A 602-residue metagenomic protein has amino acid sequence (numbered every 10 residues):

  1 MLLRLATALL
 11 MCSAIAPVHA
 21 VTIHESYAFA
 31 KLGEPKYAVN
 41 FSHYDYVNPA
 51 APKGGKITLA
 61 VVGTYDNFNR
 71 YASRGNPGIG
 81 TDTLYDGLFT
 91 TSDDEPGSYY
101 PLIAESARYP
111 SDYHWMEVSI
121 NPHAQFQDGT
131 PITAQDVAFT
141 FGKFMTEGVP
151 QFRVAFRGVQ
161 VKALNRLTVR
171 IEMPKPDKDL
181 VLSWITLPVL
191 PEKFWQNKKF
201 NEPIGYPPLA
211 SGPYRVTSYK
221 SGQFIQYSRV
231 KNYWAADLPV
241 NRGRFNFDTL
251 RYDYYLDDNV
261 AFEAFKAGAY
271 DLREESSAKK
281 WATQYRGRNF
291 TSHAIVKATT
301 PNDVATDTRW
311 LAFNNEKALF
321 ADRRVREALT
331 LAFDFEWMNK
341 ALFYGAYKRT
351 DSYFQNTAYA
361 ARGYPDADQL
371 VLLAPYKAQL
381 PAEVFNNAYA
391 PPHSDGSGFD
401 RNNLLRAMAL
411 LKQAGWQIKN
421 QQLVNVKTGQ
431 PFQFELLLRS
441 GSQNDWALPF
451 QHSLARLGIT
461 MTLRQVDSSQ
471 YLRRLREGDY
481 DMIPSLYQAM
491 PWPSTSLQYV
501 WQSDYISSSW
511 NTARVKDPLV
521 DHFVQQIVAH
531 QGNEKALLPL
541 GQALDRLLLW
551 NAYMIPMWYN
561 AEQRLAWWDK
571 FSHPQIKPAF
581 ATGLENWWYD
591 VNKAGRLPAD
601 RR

Functional and structural regions predicted by a protein language model:
V21-D112, S119, G142, P207-L209: N-terminal lobe/hinge region of extracytoplasmic solute-binding protein
I23, V61-G63, N76-I79, T83 (+8 more regions): Detector for C-terminal structural segments
V47, A51-P52, A72-G80, S106-G148 (+6 more regions): Aromatic- and charge-enriched surface segment that lines or borders ligand/interaction sites
T64, L84-E95, G142, I185-R251 (+4 more regions): Gly/Pro-rich hinge or "lid" segments in bacterial periplasmic/extracellular proteins
P101-E105, Q127, I132, E172-L190 (+4 more regions): Aromatic-rich, solvent-exposed beta-strand/loop patch
N121, E202, A235-R286, E327 (+4 more regions): Ligand-site clamp/hinge motif
R153-Q196, N201, S211-K220, P365-Q379 (+1 more regions): Surface-exposed binding/hinge segments that line and control ligand-binding clefts or catalytic entry sites
Q160-K162, T217-S228, D253-K317, R324-A328 (+2 more regions): Extracellular/periplasmic solute-recognition and catalytic clefts
